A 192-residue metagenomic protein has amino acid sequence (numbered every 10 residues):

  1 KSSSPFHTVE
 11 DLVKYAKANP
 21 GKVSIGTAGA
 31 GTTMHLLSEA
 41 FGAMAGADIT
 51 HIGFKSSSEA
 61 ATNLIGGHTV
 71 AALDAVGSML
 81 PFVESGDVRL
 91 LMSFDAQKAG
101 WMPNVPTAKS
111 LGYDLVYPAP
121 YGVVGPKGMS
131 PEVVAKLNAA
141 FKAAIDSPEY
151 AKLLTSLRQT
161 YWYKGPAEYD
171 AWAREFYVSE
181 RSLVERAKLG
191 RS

Functional and structural regions predicted by a protein language model:
K1-E59, A108-S110, P118-L153: Hinge/capping helix and adjacent helix->loop/strand transition within the periplasmic-binding protein
T8, G53, G67-H68, D87 (+5 more regions): Conserved functional loop/turn residues at catalytic and ligand-binding sites
N19-V23, A47, I65-D74, D87-L90 (+1 more regions): Alpha-to-beta junction loops
A40, M44, S58-A72, G77-S85: Short helices/loops that flank or line small-molecule/ion binding pockets
M44-A47, E84, P131-S192: An extracytoplasmic/periplasmic, membrane-proximal ligand-sensing/linker region
G46-D48, F82-S93, G100-L111, R181: Ligand-binding "clamshell"
S57, D74-M79, F94-A96, A119 (+1 more regions): Beta->alpha turn/N-cap motifs
E84, D114-A119: Short Pro/Gly-enriched coil loops immediately N-terminal to beta-strands
